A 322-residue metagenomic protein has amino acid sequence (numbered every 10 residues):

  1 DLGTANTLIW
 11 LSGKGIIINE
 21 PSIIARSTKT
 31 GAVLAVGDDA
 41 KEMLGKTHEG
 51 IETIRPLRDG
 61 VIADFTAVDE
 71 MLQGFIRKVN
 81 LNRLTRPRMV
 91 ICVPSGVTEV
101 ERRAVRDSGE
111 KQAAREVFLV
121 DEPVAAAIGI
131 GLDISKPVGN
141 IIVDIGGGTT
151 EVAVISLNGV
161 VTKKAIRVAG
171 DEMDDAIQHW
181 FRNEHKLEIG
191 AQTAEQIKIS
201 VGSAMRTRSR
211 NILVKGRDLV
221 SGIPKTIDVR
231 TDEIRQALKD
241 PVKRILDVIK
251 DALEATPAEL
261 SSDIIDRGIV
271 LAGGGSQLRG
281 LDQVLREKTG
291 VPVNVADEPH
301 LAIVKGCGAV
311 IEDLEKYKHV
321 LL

Functional and structural regions predicted by a protein language model:
L2-I145, A153-V270, S276-L322: Nucleotide/phosphate-binding catalytic cleft detector across ATP-hydrolyzing and phosphate-transferring enzymes
